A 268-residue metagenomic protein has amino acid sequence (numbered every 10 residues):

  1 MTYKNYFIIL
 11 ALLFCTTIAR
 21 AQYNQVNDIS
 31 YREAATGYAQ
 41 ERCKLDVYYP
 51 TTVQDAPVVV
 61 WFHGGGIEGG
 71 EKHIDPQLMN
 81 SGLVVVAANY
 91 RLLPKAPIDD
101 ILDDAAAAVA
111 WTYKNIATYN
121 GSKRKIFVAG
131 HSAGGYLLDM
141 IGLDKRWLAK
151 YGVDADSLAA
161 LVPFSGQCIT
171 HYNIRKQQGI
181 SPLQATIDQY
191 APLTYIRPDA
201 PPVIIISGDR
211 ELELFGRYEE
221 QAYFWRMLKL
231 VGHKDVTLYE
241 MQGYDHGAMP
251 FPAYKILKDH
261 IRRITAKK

Functional and structural regions predicted by a protein language model:
M1-N24: Bacterial Sec-dependent N-terminal signal peptides
A21-V53: N-terminal cap/lid segment of alpha/beta-hydrolase-fold proteins
I29, Y113-Q177, I187-D188: Primarily recognizes the serine-hydrolase "nucleophile elbow" in alpha/beta-hydrolase and SGNH/GDSL folds
D55-G66: Short beta-strand element of the alpha/beta-hydrolase
E71-A88: Short amphipathic alpha-helix adjacent to the substrate-entry channel of hydrolases
A96-A117, M140: Alpha/beta-hydrolase active-site loop
G152-I174, P182-R226, L230: The feature captures the conserved acid-bearing segment of alpha/beta-hydrolase catalytic domains
I206, A222, K229-K268: C-terminal catalytic histidine-bearing segment of alpha/beta-hydrolase fold enzymes
